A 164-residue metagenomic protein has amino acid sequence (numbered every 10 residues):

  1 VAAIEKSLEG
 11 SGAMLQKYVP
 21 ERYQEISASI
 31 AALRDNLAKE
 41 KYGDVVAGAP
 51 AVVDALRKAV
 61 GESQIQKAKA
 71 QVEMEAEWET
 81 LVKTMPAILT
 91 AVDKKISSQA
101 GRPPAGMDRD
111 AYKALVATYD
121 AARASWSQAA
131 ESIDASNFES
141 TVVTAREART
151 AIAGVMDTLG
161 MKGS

Functional and structural regions predicted by a protein language model:
V1-S164: Long, charged/polar, soluble alpha-helical segments
